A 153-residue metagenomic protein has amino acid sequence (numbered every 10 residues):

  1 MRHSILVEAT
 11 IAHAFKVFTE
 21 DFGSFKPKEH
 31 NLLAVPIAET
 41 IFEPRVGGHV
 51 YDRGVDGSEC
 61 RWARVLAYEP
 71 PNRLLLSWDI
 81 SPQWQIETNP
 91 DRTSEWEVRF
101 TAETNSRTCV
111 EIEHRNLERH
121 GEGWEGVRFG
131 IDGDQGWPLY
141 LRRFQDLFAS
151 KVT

Functional and structural regions predicted by a protein language model:
M1-A38: Hydrophobic ligand-binding cavity/cleft-lining segments
M1-L6, C60, R73, E95 (+1 more regions): Intrinsic-disorder/low-complexity, polar/charged segments enriched in Ser/Thr/Lys/Arg/Asp/Glu/Gln
H3, W62-A67, T93-A102: Hydrophobic/aromatic beta-strand elements that line small-molecule binding cavities or substrate pockets in beta-rich
E8-A12, L66-L74, R99-C109: A short, structured loop/turn motif at beta-sheet edges
A14-F18, V50, V65, L76 (+3 more regions): Hydrophobic pocket/interface hotspot
A34-E39, Q145-T153: Short, highly charged C-terminal tails/helix-capping segments
P36-W84: Glycine-rich portal/gate segments that line the openings of hydrophobic small-molecule binding cavities
W84-Q135: Beta-strand/loop substructures that line and gate deep hydrophobic ligand-binding cavities in soluble
